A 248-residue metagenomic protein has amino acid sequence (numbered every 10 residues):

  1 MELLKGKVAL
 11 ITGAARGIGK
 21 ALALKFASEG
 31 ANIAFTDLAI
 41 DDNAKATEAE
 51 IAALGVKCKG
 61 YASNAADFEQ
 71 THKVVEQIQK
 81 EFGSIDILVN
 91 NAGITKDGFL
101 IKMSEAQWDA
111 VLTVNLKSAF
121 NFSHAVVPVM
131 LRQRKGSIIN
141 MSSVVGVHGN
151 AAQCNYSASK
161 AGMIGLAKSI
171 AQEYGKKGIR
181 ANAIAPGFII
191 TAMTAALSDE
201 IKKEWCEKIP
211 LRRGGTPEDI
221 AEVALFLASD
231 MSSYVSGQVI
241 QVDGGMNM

Functional and structural regions predicted by a protein language model:
E29-A46: Conserved glycine-rich Rossmann-like NAD(P)H-binding loop of the short-chain dehydrogenase/reductase
D41, A62-V74, E105, E218-D219: The beta1-alpha1 cofactor-binding region of Rossmann-like NAD(H)/NADP(H)-dependent oxidoreductases
F99-L100, Q107-L112, T194, W205: Substrate-binding pocket helix/loop in short-chain dehydrogenase/reductase
S123, S159, A167: Active-site helix of classical SDR
P128, Q172-K176, S233: Alpha-helical segment proximal to the catalytic Tyr-Lys
S143: Residue(s) in the substrate-gating loop at a strand-loop-helix junction that position the organic substrate next
A183, C206-M231, V235, G244: C-terminal helical subdomain
